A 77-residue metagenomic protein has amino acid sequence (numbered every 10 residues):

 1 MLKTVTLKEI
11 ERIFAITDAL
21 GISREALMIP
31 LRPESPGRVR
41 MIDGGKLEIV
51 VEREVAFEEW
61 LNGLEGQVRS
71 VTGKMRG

Functional and structural regions predicted by a protein language model:
M1-A26: A metal-dependent hydrolase signature that marks the N-terminal structural subdomain at the beginning of catalytic folds
K3-T4, V71-G77: Short, charged, intrinsically disordered terminal tails
T4-V5, R40-M41, K46-E48, R53: Short leucine-rich amphipathic alpha-helices used at interfaces
A26-M28, G77: Short glycine-rich, low-complexity/disordered patches
M28-G45, E58: Catalytic zinc-binding patch centered on the HExxH motif and its immediate surroundings that defines zinc-dependent
I49-G63: Short pre-active-site segment immediately N-terminal to the catalytic Zn-binding motif
N62-T72: Active-site recognition of the HExxH zinc-binding catalytic motif
